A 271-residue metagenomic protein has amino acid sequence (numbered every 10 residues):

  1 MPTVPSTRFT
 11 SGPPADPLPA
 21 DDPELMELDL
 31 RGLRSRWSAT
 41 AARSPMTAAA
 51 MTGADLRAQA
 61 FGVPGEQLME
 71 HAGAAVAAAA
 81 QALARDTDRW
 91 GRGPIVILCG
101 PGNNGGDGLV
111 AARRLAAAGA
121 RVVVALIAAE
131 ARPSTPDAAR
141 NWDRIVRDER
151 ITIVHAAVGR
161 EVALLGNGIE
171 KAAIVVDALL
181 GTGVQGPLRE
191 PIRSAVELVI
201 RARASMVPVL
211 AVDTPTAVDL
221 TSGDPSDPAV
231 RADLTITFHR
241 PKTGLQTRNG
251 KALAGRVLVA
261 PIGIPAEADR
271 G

Functional and structural regions predicted by a protein language model:
P2-I174, L180, P187-E190: A cross-family phosphate/adenosyl-ligand binding-site feature
P2-T52, K171-G271: YjeF_N-associated NAD(P)HX repair module
